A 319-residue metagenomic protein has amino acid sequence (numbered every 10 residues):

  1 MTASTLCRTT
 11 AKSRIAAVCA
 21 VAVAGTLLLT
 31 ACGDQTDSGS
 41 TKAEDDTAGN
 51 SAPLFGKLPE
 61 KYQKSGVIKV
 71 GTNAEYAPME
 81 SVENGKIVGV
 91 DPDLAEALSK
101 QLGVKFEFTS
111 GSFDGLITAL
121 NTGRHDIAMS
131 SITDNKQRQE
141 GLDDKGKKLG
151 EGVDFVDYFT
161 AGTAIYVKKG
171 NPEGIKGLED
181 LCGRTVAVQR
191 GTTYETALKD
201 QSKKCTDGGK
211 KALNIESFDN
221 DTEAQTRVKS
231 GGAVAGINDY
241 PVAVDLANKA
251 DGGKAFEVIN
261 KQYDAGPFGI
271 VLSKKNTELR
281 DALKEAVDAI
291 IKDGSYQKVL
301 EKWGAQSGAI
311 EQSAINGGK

Functional and structural regions predicted by a protein language model:
T26-A31: C-terminal motif of bacterial Sec signal peptides marking the signal peptidase cleavage site
G33-T36: Bacterial signal peptide processing site
K42-I132, D293: Extracytoplasmic small-molecule ligand-binding "clamshell" domains of the periplasmic binding protein/Venus flytrap
A77, I87-K100, A161-N220, Q225 (+2 more regions): Bilobed "Venus flytrap"/periplasmic-binding protein-like clamshell domains and structurally analogous long
K105-L178: Acidic, polar ligand-binding/catalytic clefts
I132-K148, L198-Q201, K229-S230, V234-D264: A ligand-binding cleft/hinge motif common to bilobed small-molecule-binding domains
D157-V167, N248-E285, A305-K319: Periplasmic-binding protein-like
T193-K199, V287-W303, S307: Periplasmic-binding protein-like
